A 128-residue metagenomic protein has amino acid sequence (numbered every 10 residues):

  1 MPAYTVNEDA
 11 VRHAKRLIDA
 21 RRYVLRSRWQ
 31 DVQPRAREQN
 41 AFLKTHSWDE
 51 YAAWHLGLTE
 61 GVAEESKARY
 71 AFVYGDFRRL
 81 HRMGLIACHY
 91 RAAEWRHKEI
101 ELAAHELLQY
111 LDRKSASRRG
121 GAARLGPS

Functional and structural regions predicted by a protein language model:
M1-P127: A charge-rich, low-complexity, intrinsically flexible signal that marks solvent-exposed coils, linkers, repeats
